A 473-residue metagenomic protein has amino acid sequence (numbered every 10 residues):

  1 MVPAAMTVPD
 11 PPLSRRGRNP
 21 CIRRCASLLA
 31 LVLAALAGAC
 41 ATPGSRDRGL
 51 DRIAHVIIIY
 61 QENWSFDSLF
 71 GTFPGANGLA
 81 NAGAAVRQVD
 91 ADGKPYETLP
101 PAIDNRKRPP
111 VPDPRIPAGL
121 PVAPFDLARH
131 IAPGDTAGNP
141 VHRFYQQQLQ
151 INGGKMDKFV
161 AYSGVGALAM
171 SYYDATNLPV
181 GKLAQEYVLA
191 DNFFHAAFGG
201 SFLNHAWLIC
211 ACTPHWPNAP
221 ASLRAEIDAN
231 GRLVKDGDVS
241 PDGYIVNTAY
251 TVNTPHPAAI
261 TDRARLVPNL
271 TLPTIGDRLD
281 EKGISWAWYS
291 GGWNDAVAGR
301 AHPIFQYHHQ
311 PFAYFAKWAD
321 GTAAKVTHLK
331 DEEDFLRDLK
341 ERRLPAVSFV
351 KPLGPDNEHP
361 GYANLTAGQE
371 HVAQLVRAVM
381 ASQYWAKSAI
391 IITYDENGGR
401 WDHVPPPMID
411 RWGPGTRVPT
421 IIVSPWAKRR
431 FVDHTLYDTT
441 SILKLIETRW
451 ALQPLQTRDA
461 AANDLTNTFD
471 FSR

Functional and structural regions predicted by a protein language model:
M1-I22: N-terminal secretory signal peptides that target proteins for export/translocation
D10-P11, L31-V32, V86, H434: Exposed boundary/loop context
A26-A37: Bacterial N-terminal signal peptides
A41-R473: N-terminal pro-sequences and low-complexity stem/linker regions of secreted or lumenal proteins
